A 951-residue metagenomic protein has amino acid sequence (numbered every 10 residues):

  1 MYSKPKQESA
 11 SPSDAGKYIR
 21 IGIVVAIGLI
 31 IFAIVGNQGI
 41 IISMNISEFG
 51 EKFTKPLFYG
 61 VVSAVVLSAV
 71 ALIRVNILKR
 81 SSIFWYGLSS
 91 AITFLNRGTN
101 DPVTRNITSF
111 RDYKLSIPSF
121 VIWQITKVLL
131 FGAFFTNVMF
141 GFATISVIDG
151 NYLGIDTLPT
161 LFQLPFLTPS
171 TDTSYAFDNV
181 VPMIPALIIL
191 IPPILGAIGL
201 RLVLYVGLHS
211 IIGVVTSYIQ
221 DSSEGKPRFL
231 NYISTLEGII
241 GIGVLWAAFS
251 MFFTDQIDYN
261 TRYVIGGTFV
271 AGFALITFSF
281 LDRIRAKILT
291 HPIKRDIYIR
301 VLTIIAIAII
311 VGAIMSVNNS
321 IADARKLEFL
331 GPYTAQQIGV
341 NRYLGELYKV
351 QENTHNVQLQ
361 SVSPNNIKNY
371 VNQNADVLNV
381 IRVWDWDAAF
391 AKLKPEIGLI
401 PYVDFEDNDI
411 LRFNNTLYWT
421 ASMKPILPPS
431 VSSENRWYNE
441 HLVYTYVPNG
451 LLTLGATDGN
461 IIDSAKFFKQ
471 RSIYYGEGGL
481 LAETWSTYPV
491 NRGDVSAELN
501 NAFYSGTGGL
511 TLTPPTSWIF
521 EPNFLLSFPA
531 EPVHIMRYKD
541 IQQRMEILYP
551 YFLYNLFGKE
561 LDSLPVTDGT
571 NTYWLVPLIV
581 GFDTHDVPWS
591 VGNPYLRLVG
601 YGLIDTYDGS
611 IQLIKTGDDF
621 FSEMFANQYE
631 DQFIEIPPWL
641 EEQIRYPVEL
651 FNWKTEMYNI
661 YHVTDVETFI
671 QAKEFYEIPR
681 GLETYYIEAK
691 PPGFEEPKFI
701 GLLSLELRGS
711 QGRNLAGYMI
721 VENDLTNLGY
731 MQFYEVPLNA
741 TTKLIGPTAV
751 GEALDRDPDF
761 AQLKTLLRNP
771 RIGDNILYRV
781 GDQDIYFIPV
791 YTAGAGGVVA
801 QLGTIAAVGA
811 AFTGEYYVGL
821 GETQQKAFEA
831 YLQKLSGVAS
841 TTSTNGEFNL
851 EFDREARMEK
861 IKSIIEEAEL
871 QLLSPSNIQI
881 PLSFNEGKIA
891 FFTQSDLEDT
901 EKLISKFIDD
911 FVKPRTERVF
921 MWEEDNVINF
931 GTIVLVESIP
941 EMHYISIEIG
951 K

Functional and structural regions predicted by a protein language model:
Y2-K951: Soluble extracytoplasmic regions of secretory-pathway and membrane proteins
